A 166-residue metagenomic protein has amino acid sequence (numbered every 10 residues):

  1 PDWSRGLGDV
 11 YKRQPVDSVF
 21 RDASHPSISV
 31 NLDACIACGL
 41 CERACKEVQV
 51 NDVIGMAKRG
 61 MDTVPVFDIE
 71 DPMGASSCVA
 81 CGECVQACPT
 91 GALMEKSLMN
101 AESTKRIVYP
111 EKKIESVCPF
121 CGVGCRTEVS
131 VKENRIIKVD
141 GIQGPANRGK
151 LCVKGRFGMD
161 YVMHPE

Functional and structural regions predicted by a protein language model:
P1-Y11: Single conserved hydrophobic/aromatic residue that forms the stacking wall/gate of nucleotide- or nucleobase-binding
D9-R13, K46-M56, D160-H164: Proline-centered turn/helix-capping motifs that create local helix->coil transitions or kinks
K12-R13, S130-E166: Cofactor-/ligand-binding subdomain signature composed of acidic, glycine-rich, tryptophan-containing flexible loops
P15-A37, M56-A80, K96-V117, G141: Ferredoxin-like iron-sulfur electron-transfer modules
P15-V16, S24, V50-D52, M61 (+3 more regions): Glycine-rich, flexible loop/turn motifs
L32-R59, V79, E83-N100, G124-I136 (+1 more regions): Iron-sulfur cluster-binding cysteine motifs and their immediate structural context in ferredoxin-like electron-transfer
P110-I142: Catalytic and ligand-binding motifs that coordinate phosphates/metal ions in nucleic-acid-processing enzymes
